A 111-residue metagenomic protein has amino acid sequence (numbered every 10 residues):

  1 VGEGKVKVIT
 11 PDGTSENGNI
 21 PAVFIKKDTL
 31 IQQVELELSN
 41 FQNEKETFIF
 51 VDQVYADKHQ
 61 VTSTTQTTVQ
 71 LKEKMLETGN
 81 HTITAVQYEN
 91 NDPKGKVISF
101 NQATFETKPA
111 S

Functional and structural regions predicted by a protein language model:
V1-E46, P93-S111: Primarily secretory-pathway and cell-envelope proteins
E46-F48, Y88: Aromatic/pi-system hotspot detector in well-structured domains
F50-V54: Short strand-turn-strand beta-turns centered on an Asx-Gly dipeptide
Y55-K58, K72, I98: Local beta-strand/beta-hairpin segments that build beta-sheet-rich folds
D57-T65: Short beta-strand segments within Ig-like beta-sandwich modules, predominantly Fibronectin type-III
T65-V69, N101-A103: Short strand-edge motifs at loop-to-beta-strand transitions and within beta-strands of extracellular beta-rich domains
K72-N80: Surface-exposed, short loops/turns at beta-strand junctions within beta-sandwich domains
T84-N90: Beta-strand-rich extracellular modules
